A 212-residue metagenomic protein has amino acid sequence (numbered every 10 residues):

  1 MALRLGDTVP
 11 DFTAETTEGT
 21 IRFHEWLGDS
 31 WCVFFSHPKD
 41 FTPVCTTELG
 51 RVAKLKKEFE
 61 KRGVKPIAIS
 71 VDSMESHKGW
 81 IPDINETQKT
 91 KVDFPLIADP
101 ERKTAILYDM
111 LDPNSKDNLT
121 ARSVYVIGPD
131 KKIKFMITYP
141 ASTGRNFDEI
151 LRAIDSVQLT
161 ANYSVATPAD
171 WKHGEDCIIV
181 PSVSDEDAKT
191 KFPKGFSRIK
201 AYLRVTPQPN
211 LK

Functional and structural regions predicted by a protein language model:
M1-K212: Chalcogenol-based redox active-site neighborhoods
